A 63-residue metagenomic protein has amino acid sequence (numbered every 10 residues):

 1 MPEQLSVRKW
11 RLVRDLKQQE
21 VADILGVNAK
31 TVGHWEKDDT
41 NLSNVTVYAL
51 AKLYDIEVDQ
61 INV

Functional and structural regions predicted by a protein language model:
M1-R14: A short, Lys/Arg-rich alpha-helix, primarily the initiator
R8, G33-H34, N62: Key DNA-contacting residues within the recognition helix of helix-turn-helix
L12, D23, K52: Alpha-helical residues within the helix-turn-helix
D15-H34: Short alpha-helical DNA-recognition segment
H34-W35, L50: Intrinsically disordered and other compositionally biased segments
V45-Q60: DNA major-groove recognition helix of helix-turn-helix/homeodomain DNA-binding modules
